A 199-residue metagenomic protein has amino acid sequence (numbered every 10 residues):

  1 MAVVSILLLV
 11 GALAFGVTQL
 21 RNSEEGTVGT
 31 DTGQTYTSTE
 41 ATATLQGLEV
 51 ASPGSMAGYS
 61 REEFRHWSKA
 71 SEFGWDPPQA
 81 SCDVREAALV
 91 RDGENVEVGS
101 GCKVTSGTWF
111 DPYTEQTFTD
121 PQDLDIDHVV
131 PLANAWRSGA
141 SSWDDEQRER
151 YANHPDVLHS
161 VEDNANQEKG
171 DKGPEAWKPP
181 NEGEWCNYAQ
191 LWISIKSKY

Functional and structural regions predicted by a protein language model:
A2, T32-T35, Q46, V96 (+3 more regions): Short, well-ordered helical secondary-structure segments
A2-I6, G11-P78: N-terminal module-boundary/linker segments of secreted carbohydrate-active enzymes
L7-L9, L13, L20, L45-L48 (+5 more regions): Generic detector of leucine side chains in alpha-helical contexts
E24-E25, E40, E49, E62-E63 (+7 more regions): Glutamate identity and glutamate-enriched acidic tracts
E40-T44, V84, A88, N187 (+1 more regions): Exposed alpha-helical structural elements
V50-L132: Secreted/periplasmic proteins that engage bacterial cell-wall peptidoglycan
W109-Y199: Domain-level detector of nuclease and nuclease-like folds in predominantly extracellular/periplasmic contexts
